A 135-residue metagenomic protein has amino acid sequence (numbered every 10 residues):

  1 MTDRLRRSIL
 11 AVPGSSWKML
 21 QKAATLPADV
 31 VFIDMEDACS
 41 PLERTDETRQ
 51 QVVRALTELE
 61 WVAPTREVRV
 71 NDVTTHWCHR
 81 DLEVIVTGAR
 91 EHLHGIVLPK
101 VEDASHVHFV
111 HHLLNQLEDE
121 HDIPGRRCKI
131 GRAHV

Functional and structural regions predicted by a protein language model:
T2-H134: Conserved alpha/beta-domain cores
